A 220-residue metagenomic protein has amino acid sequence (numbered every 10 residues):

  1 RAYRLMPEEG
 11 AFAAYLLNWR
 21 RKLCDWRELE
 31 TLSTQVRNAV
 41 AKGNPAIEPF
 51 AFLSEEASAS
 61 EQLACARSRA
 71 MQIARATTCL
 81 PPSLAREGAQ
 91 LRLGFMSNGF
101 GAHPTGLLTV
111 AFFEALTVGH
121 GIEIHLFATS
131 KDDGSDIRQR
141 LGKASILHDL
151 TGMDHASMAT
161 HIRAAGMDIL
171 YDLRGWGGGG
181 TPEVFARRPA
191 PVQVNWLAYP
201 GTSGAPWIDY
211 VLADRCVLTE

Functional and structural regions predicted by a protein language model:
R1-E220: Alpha-helical solenoid repeat scaffolds of the TPR/TPR-like class and their adjacent stem/linker regions that mediate
